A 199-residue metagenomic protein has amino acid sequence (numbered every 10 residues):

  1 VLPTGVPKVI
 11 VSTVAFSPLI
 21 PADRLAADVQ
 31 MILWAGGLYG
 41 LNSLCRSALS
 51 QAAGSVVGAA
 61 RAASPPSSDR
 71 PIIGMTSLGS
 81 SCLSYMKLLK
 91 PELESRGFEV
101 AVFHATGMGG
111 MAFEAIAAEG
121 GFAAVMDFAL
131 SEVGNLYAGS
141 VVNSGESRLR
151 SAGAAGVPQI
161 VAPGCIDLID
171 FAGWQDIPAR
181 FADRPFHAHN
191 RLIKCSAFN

Functional and structural regions predicted by a protein language model:
V1, P18-P21, S81-M86, G110-M111 (+1 more regions): Short glycine/serine/threonine-rich phosphate/pyrophosphate-binding segments that cradle anionic phosphate groups
V1, V9-S12, P71-L78: Short glycine-rich or small-residue beta-strand-to-loop segments that form or flank ligand, phosphate, metal/Fe-S
V1-V6, Y85-K90, G139-S144, R148: Short Gly/Thr/Asp-enriched flexible loops that form oxyanion-binding sites at enzyme active sites
L2-R24, L33, E99-A105, S147-G164: Short, acidic/small-residue loops that bind anionic groups at enzyme active sites
P18-S80: Cap/lid and interdomain-hinge subdomains that line or gate substrate/regulatory clefts in soluble alpha/beta enzymes
I72-G107, A118: Glycine-rich phosphate/diphosphate-binding loop of Rossmann-like nucleotide-binding domains
G110-F122: N-terminal small/polar loop signature for handling phosphorylated ligands or for N-terminal nucleophile
D127-N199: A glycine- and small/hydrophobic-rich beta-loop-beta segment that serves as a flexible "lid/hinge" or phosphate-binding
